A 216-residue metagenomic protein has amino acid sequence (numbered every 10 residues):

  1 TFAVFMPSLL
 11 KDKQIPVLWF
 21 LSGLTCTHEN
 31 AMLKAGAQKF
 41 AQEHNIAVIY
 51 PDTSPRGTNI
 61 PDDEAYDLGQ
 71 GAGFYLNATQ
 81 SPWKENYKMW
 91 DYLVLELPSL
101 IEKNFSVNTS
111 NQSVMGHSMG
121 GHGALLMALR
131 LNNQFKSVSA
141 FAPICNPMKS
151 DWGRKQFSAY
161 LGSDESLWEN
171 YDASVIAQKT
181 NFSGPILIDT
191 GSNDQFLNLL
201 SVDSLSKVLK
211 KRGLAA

Functional and structural regions predicted by a protein language model:
T1-A216: Non-catalytic cap/lid and distal C-terminal segments of serine-dependent acyl enzymes
